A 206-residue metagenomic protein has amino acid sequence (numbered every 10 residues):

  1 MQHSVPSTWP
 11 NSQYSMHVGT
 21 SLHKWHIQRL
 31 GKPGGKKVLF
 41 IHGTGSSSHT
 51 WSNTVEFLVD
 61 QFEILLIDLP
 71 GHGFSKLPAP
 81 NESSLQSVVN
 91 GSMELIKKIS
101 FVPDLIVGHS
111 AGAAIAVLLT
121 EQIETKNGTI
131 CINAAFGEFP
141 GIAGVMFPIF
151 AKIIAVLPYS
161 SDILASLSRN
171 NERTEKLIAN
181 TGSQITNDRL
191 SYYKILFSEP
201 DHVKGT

Functional and structural regions predicted by a protein language model:
M1-V38, V59-F62, K97-V102, F136-G137: Alpha/beta-hydrolase fold catalytic core
W9, V18-S21, H26-Q28, L65-V107 (+1 more regions): Active-site loop/oxyanion-hole signature of alpha/beta-hydrolase fold enzymes
W25, G137, G141-G144, I163-T206: Conserved alpha/beta-hydrolase catalytic His-Asp/Glu region
H26-F74: Conserved HGGG/HGGXW glycine-rich cap/lid loop of the alpha/beta-hydrolase fold
I41-G43, S110, A134: Glycine-rich His-Gly loop
T50-S52, S75-N81, P140-A143: Conserved catalytic-core motifs of eukaryotic protein kinase domains, centered on the activation segment
G112, A116-T120: Short helix immediately C-terminal to the catalytic nucleophile in hydrolase catalytic domains
E121, K126-S160: Flexible "cap/lid" loop of the alpha/beta hydrolase fold
